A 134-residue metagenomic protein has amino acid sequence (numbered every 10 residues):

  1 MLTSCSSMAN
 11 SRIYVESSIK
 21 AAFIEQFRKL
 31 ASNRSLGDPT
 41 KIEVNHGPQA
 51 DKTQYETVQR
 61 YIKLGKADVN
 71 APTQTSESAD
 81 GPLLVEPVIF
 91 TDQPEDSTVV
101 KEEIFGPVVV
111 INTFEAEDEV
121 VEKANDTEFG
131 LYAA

Functional and structural regions predicted by a protein language model:
M1-S7, S17, A21: Conserved NAD(P)+-binding/catalytic subdomain of aldehyde/semialdehyde dehydrogenases
T3-R12, R28-R60, T75-V85, K101-G106: Flexible, acidic loop-helix segments that line cofactor/substrate-binding pockets
R12-I19, I89: Short beta-strand and adjoining strand-loop segment in the mid-core of the Rossmann-like NAD(P)-dependent dehydrogenase
E16, F27, G65, P107 (+1 more regions): Residue-level signal for inorganic ion chemistry
S17-S32: Conserved core segment of the aminotransferase class I/II
R60-K66: Helical element adjacent to the flavin cofactor pocket in flavoenzyme catalytic cores
A67-E77: Short secondary-structure junctions
E77-A79, L84-A134: Conserved C-terminal structural/oligomerization subdomain of aldehyde/semialdehyde dehydrogenase
